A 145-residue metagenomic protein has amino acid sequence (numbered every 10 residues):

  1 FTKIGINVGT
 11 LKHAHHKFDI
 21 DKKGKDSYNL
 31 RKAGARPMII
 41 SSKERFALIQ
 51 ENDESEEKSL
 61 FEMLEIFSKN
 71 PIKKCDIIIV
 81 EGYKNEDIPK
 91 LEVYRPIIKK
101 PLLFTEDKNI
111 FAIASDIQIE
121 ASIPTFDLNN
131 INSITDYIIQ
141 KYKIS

Functional and structural regions predicted by a protein language model:
F1-S55: N-terminal phosphate/diphosphate-binding loop that engages ATP/GTP or pyrophosphate donors across diverse enzyme folds
K3, K69-I72, I119: Secondary-structure boundary motif
G24, E56-F61, R95-I98: Charged helix-capping and loop-helix junction motifs
N29, E62, I66, S133-Y137: Alpha-helical scaffold segments in soluble metabolic enzymes
R31-K32, I40, P71-I72, Y83 (+1 more regions): Solvent-exposed alpha-helices and their adjacent loops that cap or buttress functional pockets in soluble metabolic
Q50-N85: Phosphate-binding/switch loop-helix module in NTP-utilizing enzymes
I77-I144: Phosphate/Mg2+-binding loops and adjacent switch elements in nucleotide/diphosphate-handling enzyme cores
